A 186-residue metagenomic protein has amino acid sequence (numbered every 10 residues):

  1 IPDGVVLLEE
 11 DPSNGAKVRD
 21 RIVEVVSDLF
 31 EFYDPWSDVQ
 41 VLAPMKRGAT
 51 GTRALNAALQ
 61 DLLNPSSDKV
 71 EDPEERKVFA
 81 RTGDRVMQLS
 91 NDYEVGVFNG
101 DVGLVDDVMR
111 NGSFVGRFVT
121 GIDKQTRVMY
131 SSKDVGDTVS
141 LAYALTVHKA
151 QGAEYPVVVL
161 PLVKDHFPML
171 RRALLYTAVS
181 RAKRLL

Functional and structural regions predicted by a protein language model:
I1-V86, S90-V95: Conserved helicase motor core of P-loop NTPases
N99-L186: C-terminal accessory regions
